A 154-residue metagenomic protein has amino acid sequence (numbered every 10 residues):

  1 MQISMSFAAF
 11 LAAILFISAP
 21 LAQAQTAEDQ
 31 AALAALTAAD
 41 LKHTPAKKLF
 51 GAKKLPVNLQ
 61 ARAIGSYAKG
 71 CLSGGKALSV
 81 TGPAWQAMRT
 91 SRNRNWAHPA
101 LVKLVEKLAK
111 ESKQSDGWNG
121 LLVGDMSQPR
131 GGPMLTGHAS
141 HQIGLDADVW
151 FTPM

Functional and structural regions predicted by a protein language model:
Q2-S66: N-terminal secretory targeting signals
L15, Q114, H138-S140: Sterically constrained small-residue positions within well-ordered secondary structures of folded domains
S18, G117, H141-I143: Short, structurally constrained coil/turn elements that cap an alpha-helix or connect an alpha-helix to the following
A61-V123: Active-site acidic/histidine clusters and adjacent loop/turn architecture that either coordinate catalytic ions
A100-K103, M126-R130, V149: A short linear-motif detector with a strong N-terminal bias
N119-L122, M126-A139: Surface-exposed short loop/turn segments
G131, A139-M154: Mid-length scaffold segments of soluble, non-membrane domains
